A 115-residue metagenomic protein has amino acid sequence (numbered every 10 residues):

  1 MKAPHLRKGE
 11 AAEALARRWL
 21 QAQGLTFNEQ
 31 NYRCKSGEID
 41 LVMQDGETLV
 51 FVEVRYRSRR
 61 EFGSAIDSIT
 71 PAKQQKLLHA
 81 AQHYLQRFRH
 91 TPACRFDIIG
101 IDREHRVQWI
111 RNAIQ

Functional and structural regions predicted by a protein language model:
M1-Q23: Solvent-exposed, charged helical/coil patches that constitute nucleic-acid or partner-interaction surfaces
E13, E38-D40, E53, K73 (+1 more regions): Acidic active-site catalytic centers that drive phospho-/nucleotidyl reactions and related ester hydrolyses
A22-K35: A short acidic/basic microdomain associated with nuclease active sites
T26, L49, A93: Hydrophobic "anchor" residues on beta-strands that sit immediately upstream of conserved functional sites
C34-G37, E104: Short acidic/glycine-enriched loop/turn segments that link adjacent beta-strands
I39-A65, L77: Conserved catalytic cores of phosphodiester-cleaving nucleases, focusing on short active-site segments
R60-F88: Mid-chain, well-packed structural core segment of small domains
R87-Q115: Domain-level recognition of nuclease-like catalytic cores that cleave nucleotide substrates
